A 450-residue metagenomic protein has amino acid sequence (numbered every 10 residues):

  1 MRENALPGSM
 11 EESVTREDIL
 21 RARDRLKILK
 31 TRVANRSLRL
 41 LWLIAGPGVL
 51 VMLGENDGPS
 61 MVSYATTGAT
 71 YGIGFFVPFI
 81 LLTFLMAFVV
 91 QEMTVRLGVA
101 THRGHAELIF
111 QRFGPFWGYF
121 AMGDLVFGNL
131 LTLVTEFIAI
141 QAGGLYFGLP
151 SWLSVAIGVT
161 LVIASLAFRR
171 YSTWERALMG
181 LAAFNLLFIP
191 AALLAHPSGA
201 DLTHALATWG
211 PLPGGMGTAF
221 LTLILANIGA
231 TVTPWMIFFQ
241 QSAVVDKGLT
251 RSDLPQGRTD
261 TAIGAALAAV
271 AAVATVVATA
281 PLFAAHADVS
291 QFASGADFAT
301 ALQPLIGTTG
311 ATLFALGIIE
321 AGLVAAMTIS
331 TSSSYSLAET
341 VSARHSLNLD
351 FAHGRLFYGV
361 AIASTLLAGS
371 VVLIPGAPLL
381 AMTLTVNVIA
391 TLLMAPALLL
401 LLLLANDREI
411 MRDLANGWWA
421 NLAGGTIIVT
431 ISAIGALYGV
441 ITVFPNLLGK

Functional and structural regions predicted by a protein language model:
R2-P59, L223-L225, L249-P255, I263: Membrane-interface "cap" regions at the ends of multi-pass membrane proteins
R23-L29, S63-T66, E92-W117, H286-Q303 (+3 more regions): Flexible loop linkers connecting adjacent transmembrane helices in multi-pass alpha-helical membrane transporters
V51, P78-R112, F120-F127, L131: Juxtamembrane transmembrane-helix boundary signature
M86-A100, V244-V245, A266-D297: Extracellular/periplasmic helix-exit of transmembrane alpha-helices
R96, A100, G118-S151, V155-V159 (+4 more regions): Hydrophobic transmembrane alpha-helices that form the core helical bundles of multi-pass secondary transporters
P115-F116, W152-I157, I263, L267 (+2 more regions): Loop-to-transmembrane helix boundary motifs in multi-pass membrane proteins
M122-G123, Y146-A167, F184-I189, H353-G369 (+1 more regions): Transmembrane alpha-helical segments of multi-pass small-molecule transport proteins
A167, A183-L212, L221-S242, L400-E409 (+1 more regions): Hydrophobic alpha-helical segments and their helix-loop junctions in multi-pass secondary transporters
